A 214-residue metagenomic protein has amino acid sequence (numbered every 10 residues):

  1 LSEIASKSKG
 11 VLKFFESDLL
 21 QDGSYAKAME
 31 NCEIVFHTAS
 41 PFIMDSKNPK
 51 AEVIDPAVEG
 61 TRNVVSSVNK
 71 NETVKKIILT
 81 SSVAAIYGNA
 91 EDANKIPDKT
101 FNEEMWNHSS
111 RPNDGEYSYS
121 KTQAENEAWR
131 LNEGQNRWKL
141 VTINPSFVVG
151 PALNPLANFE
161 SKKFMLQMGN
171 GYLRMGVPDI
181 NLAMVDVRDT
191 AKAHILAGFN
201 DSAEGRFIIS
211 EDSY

Functional and structural regions predicted by a protein language model:
S2-E59: NAD(P)H-binding glycine-rich loop region in Rossmannoid oxidoreductase-like domains and their noncatalytic homologs
H37, P41, S46-Y117, V141: Conserved Rossmann-fold NAD(P)-dependent oxidoreductase catalytic core, especially the SDR/UDP-sugar
S81, A124-A152: Conserved beta-loop-beta element that borders a ligand/cofactor-binding pocket
A85-I86, V148-G150, T190: Conserved sequence/active-site signature of Rossmann-fold short-chain dehydrogenase/reductase
Y117-E125: Active-site YXXXK catalytic motif of short-chain dehydrogenase/reductase
G134-W138, G150-F164, A197-F207: Glycine/proline-rich active-site loop of Rossmann-fold NAD(P)-dependent oxidoreductases
P145-R174, I180: C-terminal beta-strand-loop-alpha-helix "lid" module of Rossmann-like NAD(P)-dependent dehydrogenases
M165-M175, I180-F207: Alpha-helical substrate-binding/gating segment
